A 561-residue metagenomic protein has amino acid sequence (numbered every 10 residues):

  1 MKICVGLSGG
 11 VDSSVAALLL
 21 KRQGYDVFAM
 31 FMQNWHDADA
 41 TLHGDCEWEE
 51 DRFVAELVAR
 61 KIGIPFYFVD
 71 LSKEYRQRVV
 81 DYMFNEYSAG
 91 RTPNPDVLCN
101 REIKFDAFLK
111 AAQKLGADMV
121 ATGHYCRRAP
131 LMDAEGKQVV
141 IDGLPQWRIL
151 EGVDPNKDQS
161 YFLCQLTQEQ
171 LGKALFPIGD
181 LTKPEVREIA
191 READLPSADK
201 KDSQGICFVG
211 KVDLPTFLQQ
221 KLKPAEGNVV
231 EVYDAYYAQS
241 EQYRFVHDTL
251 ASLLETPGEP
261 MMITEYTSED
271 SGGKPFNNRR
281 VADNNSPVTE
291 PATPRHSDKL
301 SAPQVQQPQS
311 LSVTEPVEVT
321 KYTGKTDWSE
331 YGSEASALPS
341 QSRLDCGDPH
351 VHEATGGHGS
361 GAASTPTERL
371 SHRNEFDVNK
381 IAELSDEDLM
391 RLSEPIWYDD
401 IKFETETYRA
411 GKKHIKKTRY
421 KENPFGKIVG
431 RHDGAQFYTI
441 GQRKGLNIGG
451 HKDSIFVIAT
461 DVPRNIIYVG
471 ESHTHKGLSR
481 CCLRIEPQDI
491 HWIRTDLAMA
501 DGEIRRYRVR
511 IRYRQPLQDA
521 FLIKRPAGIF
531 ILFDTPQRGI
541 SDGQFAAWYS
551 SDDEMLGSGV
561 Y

Functional and structural regions predicted by a protein language model:
M1-Q165, L175, K183-V186, R191 (+11 more regions): ATP-dependent adenylation/nucleotidyltransferase module used to activate substrates
G123-A129, A174, P196-I206: Glycine-rich phosphate/pyrophosphate-binding loops and their adjacent beta-strand/loop elements at enzyme active sites
R128-P145, Y233, H414-E422, A459-R464 (+1 more regions): Short, ordered beta-strand-loop transition motifs
E169-L171: A short, charged helix-loop
K173-L181, I531: Short, well-ordered beta-strand elements within core beta-sheets of diverse protein domains
P184-Y266, N374-H491: Anionic-ligand-binding alpha/beta catalytic cores of soluble enzymes and soluble regulatory domains that recognize
D461-E554, Y561: Basic, glycine-rich polyanion-binding accessory segments appended to enzymes
